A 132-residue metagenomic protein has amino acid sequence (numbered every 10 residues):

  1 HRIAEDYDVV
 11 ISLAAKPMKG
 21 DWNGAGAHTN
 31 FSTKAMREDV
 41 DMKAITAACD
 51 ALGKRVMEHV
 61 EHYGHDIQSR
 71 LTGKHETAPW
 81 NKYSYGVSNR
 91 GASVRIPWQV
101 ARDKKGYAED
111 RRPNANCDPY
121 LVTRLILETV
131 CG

Functional and structural regions predicted by a protein language model:
H1-G132: Active-site capping/gating regions of soluble enzymes
